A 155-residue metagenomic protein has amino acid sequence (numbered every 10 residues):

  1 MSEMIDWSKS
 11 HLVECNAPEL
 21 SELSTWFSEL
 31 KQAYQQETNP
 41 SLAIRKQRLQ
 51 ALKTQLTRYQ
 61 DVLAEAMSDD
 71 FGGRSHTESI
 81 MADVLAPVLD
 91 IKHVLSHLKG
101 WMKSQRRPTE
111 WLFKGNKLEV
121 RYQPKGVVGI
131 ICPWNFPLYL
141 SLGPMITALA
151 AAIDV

Functional and structural regions predicted by a protein language model:
S2-E119: N-terminal Rossmann-like NAD(P)+-binding subdomain of aldehyde/semialdehyde dehydrogenases
T109-V155: Conserved small-residue-rich beta-alpha loop and adjacent elements that most often cradle the phosphate/pyrophosphate
